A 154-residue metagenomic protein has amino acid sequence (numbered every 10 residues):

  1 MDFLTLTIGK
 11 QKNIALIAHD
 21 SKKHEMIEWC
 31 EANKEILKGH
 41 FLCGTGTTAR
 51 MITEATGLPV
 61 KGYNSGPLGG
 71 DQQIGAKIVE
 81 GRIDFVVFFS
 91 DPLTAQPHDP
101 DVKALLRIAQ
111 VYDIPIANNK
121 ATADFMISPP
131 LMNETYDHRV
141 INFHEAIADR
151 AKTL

Functional and structural regions predicted by a protein language model:
H24-F41: Glycine-rich, flexible N-terminal cofactor/catalytic loop recognition
G39-T48, I52: Short internal beta-strands
F41, L58-G69, D137-R139: Short hydrophobic/aromatic-enriched beta-strand-loop microsegments
L42, L105-M126: Short, acidic/small-residue loops that bind anionic groups at enzyme active sites
L42-T45, G62-N64, V87-F88, I116-K120: General beta-strand structural signal in soluble alpha/beta enzymes
D71-V111: Mid-chain, well-packed structural core segment of small domains
A121-T153: Short, glycine-/small-residue-rich phosphate/pyrophosphate-handling segment
